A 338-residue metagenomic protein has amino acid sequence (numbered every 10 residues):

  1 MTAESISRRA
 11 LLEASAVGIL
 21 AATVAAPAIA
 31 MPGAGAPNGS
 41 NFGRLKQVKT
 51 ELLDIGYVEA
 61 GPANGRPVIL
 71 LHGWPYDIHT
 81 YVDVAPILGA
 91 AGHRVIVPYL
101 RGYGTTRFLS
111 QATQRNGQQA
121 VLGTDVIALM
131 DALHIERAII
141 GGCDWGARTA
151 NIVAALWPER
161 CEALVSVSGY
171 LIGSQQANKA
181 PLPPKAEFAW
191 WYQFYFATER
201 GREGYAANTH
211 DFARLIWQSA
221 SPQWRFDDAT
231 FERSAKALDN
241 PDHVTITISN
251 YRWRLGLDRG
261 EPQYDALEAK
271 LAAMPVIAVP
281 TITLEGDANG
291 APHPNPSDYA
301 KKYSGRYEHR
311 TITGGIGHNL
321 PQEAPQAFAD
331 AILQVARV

Functional and structural regions predicted by a protein language model:
T2-I19: N-terminal secretory signal peptides and thylakoid transit peptides that target proteins across membranes
M31-G43, L52-I55, A60, P67 (+2 more regions): Flexible "cap/lid" subdomain of the alpha/beta-hydrolase fold that forms the substrate-access gate
L45-Q47, V95-V97, H309-T311: Conserved beta-strand scaffold positions in the cores of enzyme catalytic domains, especially in NTP/NDP-utilizing
K49-E51, H72: Short strand-coil-strand connectors
E59-R107: Conserved HGGG/HGGXW glycine-rich cap/lid loop of the alpha/beta-hydrolase fold
I316-E323: Catalytic histidine-centered segment of alpha/beta-hydrolase-like enzymes
A331-V338: C-terminal alpha-helix
